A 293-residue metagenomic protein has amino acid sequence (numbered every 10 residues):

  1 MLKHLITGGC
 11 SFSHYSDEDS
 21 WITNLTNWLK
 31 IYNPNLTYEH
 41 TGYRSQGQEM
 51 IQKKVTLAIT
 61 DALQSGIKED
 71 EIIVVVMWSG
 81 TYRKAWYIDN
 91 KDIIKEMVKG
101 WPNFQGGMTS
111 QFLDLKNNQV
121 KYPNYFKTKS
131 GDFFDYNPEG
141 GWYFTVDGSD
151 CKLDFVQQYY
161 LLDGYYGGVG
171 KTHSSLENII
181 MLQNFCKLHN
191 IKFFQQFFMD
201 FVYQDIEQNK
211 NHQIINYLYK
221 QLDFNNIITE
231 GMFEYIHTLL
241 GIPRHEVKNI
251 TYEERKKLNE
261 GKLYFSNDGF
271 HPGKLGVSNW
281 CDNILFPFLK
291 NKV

Functional and structural regions predicted by a protein language model:
M1-T60, G273, N279: Serine-esterase "nucleophile elbow" of acetyl-processing enzymes
T56-V293: Alpha-helical cap/lid subdomain in secreted, periplasmic, or secretory-pathway luminal O-acyl-processing enzymes
